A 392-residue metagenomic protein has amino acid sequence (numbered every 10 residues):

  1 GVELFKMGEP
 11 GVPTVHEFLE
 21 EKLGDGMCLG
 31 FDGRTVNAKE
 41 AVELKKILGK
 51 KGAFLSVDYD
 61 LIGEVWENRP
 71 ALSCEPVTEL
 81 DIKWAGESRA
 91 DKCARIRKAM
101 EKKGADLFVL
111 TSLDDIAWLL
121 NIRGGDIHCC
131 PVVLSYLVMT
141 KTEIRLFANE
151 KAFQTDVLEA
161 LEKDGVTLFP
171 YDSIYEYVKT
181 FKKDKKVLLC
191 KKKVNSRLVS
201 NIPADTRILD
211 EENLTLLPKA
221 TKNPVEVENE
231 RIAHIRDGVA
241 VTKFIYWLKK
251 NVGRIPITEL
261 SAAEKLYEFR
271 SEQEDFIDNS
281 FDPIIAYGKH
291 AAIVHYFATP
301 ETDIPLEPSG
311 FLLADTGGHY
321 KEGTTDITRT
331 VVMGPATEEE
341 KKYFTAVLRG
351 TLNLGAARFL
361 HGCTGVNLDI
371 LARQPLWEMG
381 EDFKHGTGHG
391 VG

Functional and structural regions predicted by a protein language model:
G1-G392: Active-site neighborhoods and metal-handling regions in enzymes and metal-associated proteins
